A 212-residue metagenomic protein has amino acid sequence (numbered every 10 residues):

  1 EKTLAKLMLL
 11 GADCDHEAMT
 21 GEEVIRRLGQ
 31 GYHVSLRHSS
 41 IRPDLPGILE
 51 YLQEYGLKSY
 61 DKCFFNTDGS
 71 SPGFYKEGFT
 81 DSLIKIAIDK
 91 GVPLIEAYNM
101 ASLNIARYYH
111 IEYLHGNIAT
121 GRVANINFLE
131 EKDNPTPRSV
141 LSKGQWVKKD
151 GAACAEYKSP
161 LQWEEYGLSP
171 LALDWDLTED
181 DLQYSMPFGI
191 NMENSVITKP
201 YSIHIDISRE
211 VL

Functional and structural regions predicted by a protein language model:
E1-L36, P43-F65, Y75-D89, P93-E96 (+1 more regions): Histidine/acidic residue-rich metal-binding segments in metalloenzymes
S40-R42, N104-I105: Acidic, glycine-rich active-site loops and adjacent beta-strand->loop/helix elements that engage anionic groups
R42-P43, T136: Short glycine-rich, flexible loops that bind phosphorylated cofactors or substrates
D68: Active-site glycine-centered loops adjacent to acidic/histidine catalytic or metal-binding residues that shape
S71: Short, glycine/acidic-enriched loop or turn micro-motifs at the edges of active sites
Y75-D81, K85-G91, I95-L212: Active-site microenvironment of metallo-dependent hydrolases
